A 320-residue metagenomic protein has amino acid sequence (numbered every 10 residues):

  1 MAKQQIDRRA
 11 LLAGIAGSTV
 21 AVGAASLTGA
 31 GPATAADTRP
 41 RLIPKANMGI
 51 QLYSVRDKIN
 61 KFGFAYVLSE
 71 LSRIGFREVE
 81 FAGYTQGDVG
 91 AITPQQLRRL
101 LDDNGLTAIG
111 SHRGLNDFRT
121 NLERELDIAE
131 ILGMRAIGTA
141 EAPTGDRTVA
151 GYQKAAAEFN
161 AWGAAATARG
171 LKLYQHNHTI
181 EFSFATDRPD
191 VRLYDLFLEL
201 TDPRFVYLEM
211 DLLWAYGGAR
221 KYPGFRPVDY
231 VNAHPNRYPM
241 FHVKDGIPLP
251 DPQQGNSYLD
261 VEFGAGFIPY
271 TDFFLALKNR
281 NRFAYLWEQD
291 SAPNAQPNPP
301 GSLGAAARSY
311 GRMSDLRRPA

Functional and structural regions predicted by a protein language model:
M1-V22: N-terminal secretory signal peptides and thylakoid transit peptides that target proteins across membranes
G23, N104, S111-L208: Active-site acidic/histidine proton-transfer and metal-coordination neighborhood in alpha/beta enzyme cores
L27-K61: C-terminal segment of N-terminal export signals and the immediately downstream linker at the start of the mature
R39-I43, L68-R73, V89-A108, N121-M134 (+4 more regions): Acidic (Asp/Glu)-rich catalytic clusters
A46-Q51, V79-F81, A108-S111, I137-T139 (+4 more regions): Hydrophobic faces of well-ordered beta-strands that scaffold small-molecule active sites in alpha/beta enzyme cores
I50, L71, L101, A129 (+3 more regions): Conserved, mostly hydrophobic/aromatic
R56-F62, A82-T93, G114-L122, T144-Q153 (+5 more regions): Acidic-and-aromatic substrate-binding clefts and catalytic sites of carbohydrate-active enzymes
E78, R169-F267: Acidic/histidine-rich catalytic cores of soluble enzymes
